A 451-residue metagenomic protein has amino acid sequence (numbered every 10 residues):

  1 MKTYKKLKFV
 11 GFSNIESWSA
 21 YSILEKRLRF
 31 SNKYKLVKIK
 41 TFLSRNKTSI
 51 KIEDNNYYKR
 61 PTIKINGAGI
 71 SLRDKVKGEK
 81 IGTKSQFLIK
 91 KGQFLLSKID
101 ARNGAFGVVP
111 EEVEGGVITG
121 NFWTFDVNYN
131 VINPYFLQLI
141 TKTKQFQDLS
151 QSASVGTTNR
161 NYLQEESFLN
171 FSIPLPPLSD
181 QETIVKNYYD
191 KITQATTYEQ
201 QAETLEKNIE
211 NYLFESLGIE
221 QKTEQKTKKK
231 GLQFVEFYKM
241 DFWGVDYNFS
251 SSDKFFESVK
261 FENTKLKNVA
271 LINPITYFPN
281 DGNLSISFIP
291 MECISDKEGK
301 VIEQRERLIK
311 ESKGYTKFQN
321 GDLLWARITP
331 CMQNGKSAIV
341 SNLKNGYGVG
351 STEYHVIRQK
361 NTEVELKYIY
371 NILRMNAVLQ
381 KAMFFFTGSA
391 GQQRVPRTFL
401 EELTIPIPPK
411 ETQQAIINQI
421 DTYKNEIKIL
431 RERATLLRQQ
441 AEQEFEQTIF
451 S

Functional and structural regions predicted by a protein language model:
M1-I50, P177-P279, K410-S451: Non-catalytic DNA-recognition/assembly elements of restriction-modification systems
G11, V109, A153-T157, V340-N342 (+1 more regions): Short amphipathic beta-strand starts and helix->beta connectors
K35-I50, Y57-K91, T264-F278, I289-L323: Sequence-specific dsDNA recognition surfaces
I52-R60, S152-S154, T223-K228, P279-S287 (+1 more regions): Short coil/turn segments at secondary-structure boundaries
K91, L95-K142, G314-T316, N320 (+1 more regions): A short beta-sheet element
R102, G116-W123, V155-S179, Y347-H355 (+1 more regions): A short glycine-rich beta-alpha junction/loop motif
W123-K207, R374: Ordered, small/hydrophobic-rich secondary-structure cores
